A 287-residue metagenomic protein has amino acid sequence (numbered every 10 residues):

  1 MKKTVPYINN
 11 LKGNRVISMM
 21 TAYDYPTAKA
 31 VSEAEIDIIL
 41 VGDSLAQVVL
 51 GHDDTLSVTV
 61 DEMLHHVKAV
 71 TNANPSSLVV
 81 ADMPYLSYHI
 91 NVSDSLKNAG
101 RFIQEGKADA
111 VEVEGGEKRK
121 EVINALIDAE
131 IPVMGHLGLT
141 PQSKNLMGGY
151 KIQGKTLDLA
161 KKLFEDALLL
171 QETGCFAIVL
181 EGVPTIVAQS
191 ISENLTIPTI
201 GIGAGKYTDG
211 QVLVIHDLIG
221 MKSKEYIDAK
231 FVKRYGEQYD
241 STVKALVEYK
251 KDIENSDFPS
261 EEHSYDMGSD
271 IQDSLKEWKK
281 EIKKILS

Functional and structural regions predicted by a protein language model:
K2-K233, D240-Q272, K276-S287: Alpha/beta enzyme core
